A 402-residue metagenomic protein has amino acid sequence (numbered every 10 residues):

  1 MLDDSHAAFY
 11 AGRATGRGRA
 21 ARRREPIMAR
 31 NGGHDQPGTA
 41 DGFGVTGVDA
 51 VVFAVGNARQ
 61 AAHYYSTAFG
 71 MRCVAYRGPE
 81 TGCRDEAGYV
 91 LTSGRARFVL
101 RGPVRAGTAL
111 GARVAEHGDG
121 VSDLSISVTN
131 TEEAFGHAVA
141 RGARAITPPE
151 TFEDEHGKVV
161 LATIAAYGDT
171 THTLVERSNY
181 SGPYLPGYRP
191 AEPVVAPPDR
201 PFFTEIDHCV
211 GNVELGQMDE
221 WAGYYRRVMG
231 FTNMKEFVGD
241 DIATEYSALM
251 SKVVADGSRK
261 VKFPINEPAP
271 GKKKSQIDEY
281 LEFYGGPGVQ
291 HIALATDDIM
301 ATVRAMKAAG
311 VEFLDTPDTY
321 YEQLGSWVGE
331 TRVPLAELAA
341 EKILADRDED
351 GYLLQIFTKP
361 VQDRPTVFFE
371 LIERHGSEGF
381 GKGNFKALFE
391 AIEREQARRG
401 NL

Functional and structural regions predicted by a protein language model:
I27-R59, V121-L124, Y184-A222, G285-L294 (+2 more regions): N-terminal beta-strand motif that seeds the catalytic metal site of vicinal oxygen chelate
A29, F43-T46, V52-R97, A140 (+7 more regions): Core segments of cupin and vicinal oxygen chelate
T46-G56, Y89-V90, A109-G136, R141 (+4 more regions): Vicinal oxygen chelate
D119-L124, E132-E245, K252, V333-P365 (+1 more regions): Extended catalytic-interface subdomain
S258-E279: Active-site-adjacent "gating/activation" loops or surface patches in catalytic cores
F263, G285-V361, V367-R374: Long compositionally biased, domain-poor regions of proteins
